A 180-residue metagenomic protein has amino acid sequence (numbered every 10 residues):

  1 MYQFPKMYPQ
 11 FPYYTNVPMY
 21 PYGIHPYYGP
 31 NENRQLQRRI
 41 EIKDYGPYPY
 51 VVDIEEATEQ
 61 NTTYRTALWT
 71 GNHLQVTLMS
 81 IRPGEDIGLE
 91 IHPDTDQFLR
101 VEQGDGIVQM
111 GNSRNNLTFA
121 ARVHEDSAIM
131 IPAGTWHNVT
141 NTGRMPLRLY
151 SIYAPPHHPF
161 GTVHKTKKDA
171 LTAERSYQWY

Functional and structural regions predicted by a protein language model:
M1-H73, A121, K165-Y180: A short, N-terminal "cap"/entry segment at the start of jelly-roll beta-barrel domains of the cupin/DSBH fold
T62, Q75-D94: Conserved short histidine dyad/triad with adjacent acidic residue
A67, V76-S80, F98, A120 (+2 more regions): Conserved hydrophobic/aromatic beta-strand scaffold that supports enzyme active sites
L78, V108-M110, L149: Short hydrophobic/aromatic-rich beta-strand segments that constitute the beta-sheet cores of beta-sandwich/beta-barrel
D86-G88, I107, S127-I129, A133-V139: Histidine-centered metal-chelating micro-motifs
D94-S113: Glycine- and acidic-residue-biased ligand/ion/polar-headgroup-sensing regions
S113-A133: Short acidic-glycine-tyrosine-enriched beta hairpin
T140-Y180: Double-stranded beta-helix
